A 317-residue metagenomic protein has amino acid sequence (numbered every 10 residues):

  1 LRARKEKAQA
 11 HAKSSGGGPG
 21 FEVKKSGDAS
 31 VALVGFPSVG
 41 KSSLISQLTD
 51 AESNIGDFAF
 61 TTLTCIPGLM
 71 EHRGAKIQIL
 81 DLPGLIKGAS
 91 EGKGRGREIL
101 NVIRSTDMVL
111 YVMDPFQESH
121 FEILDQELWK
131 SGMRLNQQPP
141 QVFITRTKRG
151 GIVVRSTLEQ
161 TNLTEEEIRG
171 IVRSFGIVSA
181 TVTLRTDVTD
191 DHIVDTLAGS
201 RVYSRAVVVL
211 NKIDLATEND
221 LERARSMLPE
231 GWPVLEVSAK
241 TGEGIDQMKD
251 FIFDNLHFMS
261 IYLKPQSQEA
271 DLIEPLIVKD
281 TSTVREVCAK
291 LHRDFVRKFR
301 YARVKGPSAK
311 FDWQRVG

Functional and structural regions predicted by a protein language model:
L1-A29, V34, V39, P140-G317: C-terminal-of-GTPase-core extension/linker across diverse P-loop GTPases
L1-E165: Conserved G1/Walker A P-loop phosphate-binding module
